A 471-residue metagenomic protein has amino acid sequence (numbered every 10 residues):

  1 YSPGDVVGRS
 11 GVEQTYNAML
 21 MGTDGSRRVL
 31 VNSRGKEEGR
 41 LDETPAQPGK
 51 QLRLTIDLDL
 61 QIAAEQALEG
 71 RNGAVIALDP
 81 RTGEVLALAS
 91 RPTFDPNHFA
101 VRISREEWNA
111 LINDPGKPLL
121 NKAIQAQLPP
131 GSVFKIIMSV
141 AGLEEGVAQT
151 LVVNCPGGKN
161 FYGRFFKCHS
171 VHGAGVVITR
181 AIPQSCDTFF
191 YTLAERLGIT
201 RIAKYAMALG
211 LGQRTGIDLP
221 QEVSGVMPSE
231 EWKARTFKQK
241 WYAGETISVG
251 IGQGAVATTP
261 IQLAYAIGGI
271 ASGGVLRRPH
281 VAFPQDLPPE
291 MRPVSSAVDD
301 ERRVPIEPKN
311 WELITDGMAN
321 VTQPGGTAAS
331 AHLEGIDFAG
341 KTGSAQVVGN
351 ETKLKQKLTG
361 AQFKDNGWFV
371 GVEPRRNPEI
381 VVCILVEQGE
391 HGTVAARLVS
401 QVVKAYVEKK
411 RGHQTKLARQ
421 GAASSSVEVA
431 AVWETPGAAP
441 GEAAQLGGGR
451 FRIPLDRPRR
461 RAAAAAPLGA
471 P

Functional and structural regions predicted by a protein language model:
Y1-A74, A89, T93-K122, Q127 (+4 more regions): Extracytoplasmic/periplasmic proteins that interact with beta-lactams or build/remodel peptidoglycan
R9, L263, H391-K404: Short, charged, low-complexity patches
V31-E43, R81-V133, I137-I384, R450-I453 (+2 more regions): Beta-lactam-recognizing serine transpeptidase/beta-lactamase-like catalytic domain environment
V75-P80: Short hydrophobic alpha-helical segments used for membrane anchoring or interfacial signaling
A271, T322, S400-R411: Short amphipathic alpha-helical signal-transduction/dimerization elements
V386-E390: A generic structural motif
